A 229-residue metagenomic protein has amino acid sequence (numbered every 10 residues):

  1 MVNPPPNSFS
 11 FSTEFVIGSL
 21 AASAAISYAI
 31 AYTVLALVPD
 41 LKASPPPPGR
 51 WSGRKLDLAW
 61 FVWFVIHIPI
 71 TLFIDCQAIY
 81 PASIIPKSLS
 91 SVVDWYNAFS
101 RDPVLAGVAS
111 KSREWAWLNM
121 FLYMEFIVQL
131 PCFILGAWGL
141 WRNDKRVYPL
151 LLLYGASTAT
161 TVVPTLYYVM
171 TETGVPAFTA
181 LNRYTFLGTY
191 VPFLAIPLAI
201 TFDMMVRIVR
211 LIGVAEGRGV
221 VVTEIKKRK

Functional and structural regions predicted by a protein language model:
N3-N7, T13-A36, G49-A82, N119-K229: Eukaryotic polytopic
D40-G49: N-terminal juxtamembrane cytosolic/stromal segments of multi-pass membrane proteins
P69-A109: Hydrophobic transmembrane helix segments
S100-I127: Interfacial helix-start motif at the membrane-water boundary
